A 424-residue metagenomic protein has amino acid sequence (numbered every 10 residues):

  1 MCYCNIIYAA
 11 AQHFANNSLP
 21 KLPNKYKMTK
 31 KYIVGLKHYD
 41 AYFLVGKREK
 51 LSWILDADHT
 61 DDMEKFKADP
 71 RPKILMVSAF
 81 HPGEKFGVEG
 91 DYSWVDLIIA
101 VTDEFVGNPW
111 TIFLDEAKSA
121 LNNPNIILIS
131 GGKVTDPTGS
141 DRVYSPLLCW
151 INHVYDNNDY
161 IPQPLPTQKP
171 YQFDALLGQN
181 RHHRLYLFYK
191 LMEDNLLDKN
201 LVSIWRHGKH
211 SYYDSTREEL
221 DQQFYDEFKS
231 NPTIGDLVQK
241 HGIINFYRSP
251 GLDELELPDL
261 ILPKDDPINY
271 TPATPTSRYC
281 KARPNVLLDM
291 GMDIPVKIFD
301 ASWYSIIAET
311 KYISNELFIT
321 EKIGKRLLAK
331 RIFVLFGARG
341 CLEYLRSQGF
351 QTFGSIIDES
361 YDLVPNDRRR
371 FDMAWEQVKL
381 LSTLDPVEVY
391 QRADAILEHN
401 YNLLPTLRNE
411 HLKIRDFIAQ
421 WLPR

Functional and structural regions predicted by a protein language model:
M1-K27: N-terminal amphipathic/basic-hydrophobic helices that include classical n-h-c signal peptides and signal-anchor
I6-A10, T29-K199, W205-I307, I313-R424: Pol beta-like nucleotidyltransferase catalytic core
